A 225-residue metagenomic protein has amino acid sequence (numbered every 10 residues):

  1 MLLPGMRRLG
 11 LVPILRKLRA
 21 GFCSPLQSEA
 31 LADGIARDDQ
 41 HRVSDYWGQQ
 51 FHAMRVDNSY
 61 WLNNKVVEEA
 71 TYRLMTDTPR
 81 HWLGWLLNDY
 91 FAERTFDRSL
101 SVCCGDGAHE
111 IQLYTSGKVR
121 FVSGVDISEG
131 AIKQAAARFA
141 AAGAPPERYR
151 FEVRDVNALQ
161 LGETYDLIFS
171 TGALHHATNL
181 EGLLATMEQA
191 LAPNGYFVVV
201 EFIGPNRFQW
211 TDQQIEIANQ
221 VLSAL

Functional and structural regions predicted by a protein language model:
L3-E69: N-terminal, positively charged/glycine-rich alpha-helical extensions of SAM-dependent methyltransferases
R73-F96: Conserved alpha-helix/loop element of class I SAM-dependent methyltransferases that forms part of the SAM/SAH-binding
S101, G107-N157: Class I SAM-dependent methyltransferase SAM/SAH-binding core
A158-E163: Short conserved loop adjoining the S-adenosyl-L-methionine
F169: A conserved beta-strand element that flanks and buttresses the S-adenosyl-L-methionine
G172-A173, E201: Short catalytic micro-motifs in class I SAM-dependent methyltransferases
E181-Y196: A short glycine-rich, Lys/Arg-flanked "PGG" loop and its adjoining helix->strand segment in the class I
V198-A224: Conserved class I S-adenosyl-L-methionine
